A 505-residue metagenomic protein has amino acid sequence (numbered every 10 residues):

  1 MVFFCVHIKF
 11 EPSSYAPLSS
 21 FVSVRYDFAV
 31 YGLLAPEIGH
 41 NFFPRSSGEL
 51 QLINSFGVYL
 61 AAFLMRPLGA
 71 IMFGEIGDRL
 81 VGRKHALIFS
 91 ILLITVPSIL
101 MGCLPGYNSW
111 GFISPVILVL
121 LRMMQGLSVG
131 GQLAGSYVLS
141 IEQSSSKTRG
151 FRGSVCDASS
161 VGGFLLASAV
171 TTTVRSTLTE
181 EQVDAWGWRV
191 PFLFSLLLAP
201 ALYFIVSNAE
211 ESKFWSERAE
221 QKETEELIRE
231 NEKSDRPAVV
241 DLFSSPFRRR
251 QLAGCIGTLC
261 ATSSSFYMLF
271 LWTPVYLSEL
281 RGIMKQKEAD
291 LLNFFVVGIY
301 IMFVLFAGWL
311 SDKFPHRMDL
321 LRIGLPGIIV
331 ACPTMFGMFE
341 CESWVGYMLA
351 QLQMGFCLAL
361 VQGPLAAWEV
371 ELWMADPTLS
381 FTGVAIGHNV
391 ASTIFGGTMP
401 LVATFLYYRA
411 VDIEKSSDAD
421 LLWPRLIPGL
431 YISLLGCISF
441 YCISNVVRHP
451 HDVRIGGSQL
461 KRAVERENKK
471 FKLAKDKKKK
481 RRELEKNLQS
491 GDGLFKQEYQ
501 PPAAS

Functional and structural regions predicted by a protein language model:
Y31-G32, R248-I301, F395-P400: Extracytoplasmic gate region of multi-pass secondary transporters
A35-L68: Extracellular/periplasmic helix-loop-helix junction of adjacent transmembrane segments in MFS-like secondary
L68-G82, F303-R317: Helix-to-loop junctions at the C-terminal end of transmembrane segments in multipass secondary transporters
R79-L92, K313-P326: Cytoplasmic membrane-interface "Motif A"-like loop-to-helix N-cap segments of 12-TM Major Facilitator Superfamily
L92-G111, P326-E342: C-terminal ends and interior cores of transmembrane alpha-helices in multi-pass membrane transporters/permeases
S128, G150-R175, L198, A385-P400: Glycine-rich segments within core transmembrane alpha-helices of 12-TM secondary carriers
L198-A209, L430-K472: Multi-pass alpha-helical transporter architecture, strongest for 12-TM Major Facilitator/SLC carriers used
D376-I413: A late C-terminal transmembrane helix in Major Facilitator Superfamily
